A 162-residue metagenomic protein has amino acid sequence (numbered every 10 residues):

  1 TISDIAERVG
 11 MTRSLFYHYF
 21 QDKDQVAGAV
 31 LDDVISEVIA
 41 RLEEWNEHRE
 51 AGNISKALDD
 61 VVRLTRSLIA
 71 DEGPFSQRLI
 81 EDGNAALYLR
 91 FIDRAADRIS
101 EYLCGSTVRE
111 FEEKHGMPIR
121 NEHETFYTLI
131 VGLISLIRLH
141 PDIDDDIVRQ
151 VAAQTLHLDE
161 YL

Functional and structural regions predicted by a protein language model:
T1-Q25, A29: Helix-turn-helix
Q21-Q25, A29, A70, R138-D142: Residues in soluble alpha-helical coiled-coils and helical-bundle/repeat scaffolds
G28, D59, R63, A96-V108 (+3 more regions): An amphipathic alpha-helix signature
A29, E43-D71, F126, R149: Hydrophobic alpha-helical connector segments
D32-I39: Short, basic, alpha-helical segments at the C-terminal edge of helix-turn-helix-like DNA-binding modules
I39, A85-E113, R120-E124: Amphipathic alpha-helical packing segments from all-alpha helical-bundle domains
D60, R66-D93, S135, L139: Amphipathic alpha-helical segments used for helix-helix packing
L64-R66, G116-L139, D146-H157: Hydrophobic alpha-helical segments that form the core of small-molecule binding pockets and/or dimer interfaces
